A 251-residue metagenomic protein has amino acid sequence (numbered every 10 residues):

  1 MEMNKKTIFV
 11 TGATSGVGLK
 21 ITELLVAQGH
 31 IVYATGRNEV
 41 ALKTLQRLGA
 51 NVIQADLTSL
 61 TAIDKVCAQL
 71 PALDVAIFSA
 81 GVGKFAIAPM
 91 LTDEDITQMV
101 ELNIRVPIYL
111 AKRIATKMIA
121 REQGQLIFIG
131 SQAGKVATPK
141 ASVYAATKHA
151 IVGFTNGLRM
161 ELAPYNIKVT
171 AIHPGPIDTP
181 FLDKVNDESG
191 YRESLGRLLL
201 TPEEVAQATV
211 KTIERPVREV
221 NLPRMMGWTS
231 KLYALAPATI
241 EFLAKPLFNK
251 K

Functional and structural regions predicted by a protein language model:
T14-S15: Conserved glycine-rich cofactor-binding loop
A80-K84: Conserved NAD(P)H cofactor-binding loop of Rossmann-fold oxidoreductase domains
I87-A88, T92-V100: Substrate-binding pocket helix/loop in short-chain dehydrogenase/reductase
A111, T147: Active-site helix of classical SDR
T116, M160-A163: Alpha-helical segment proximal to the catalytic Tyr-Lys
S131: Residue(s) in the substrate-gating loop at a strand-loop-helix junction that position the organic substrate next
P164-R224: SDR active-site lid
